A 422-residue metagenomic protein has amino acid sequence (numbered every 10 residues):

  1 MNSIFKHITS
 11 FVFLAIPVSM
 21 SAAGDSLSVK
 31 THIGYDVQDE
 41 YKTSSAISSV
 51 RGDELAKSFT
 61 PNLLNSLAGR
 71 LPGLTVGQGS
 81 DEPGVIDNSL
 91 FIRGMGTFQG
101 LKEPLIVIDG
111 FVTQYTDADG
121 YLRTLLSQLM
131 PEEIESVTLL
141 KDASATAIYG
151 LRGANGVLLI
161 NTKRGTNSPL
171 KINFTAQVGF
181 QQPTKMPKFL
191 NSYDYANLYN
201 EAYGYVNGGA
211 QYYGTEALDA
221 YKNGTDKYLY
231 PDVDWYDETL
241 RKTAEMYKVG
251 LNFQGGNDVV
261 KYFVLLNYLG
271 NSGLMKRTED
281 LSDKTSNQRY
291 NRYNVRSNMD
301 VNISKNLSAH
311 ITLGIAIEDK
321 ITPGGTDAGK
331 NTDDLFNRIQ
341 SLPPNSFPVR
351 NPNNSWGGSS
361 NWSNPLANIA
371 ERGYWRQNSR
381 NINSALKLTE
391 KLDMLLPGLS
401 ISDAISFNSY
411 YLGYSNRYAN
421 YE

Functional and structural regions predicted by a protein language model:
M1-N2, E371, Y421: Secreted/periplasmic carbohydrate-active enzymes, especially glycoside hydrolases
M1-V295, A309, G357: Short, small/polar-rich motifs associated with maturation and membrane association, primarily at protein termini
E133-S136, T146, G153-P183, V259-P348 (+1 more regions): Transmembrane beta-barrel strand/turn architecture of Gram-negative outer membrane proteins
L229-D232, S363-I369: Short glycine/proline-rich turn/loop motifs
Y236-R241, I369-R376: Asp/Glu-centered strand-loop micro-motifs enriched in Gly/Pro and often flanked by an aromatic residue
